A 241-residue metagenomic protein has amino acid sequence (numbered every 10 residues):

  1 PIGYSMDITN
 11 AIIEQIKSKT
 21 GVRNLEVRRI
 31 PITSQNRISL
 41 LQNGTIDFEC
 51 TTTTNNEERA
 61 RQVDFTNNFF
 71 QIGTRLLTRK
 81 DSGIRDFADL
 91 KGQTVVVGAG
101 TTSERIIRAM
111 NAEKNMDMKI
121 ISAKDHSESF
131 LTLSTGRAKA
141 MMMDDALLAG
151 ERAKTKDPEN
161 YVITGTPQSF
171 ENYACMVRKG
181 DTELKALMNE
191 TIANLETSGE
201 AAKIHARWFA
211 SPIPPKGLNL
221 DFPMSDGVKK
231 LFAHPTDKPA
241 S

Functional and structural regions predicted by a protein language model:
P1-C50: Extracytoplasmic small-molecule ligand-binding "clamshell" domains of the periplasmic binding protein/Venus flytrap
P1-I2, F87-E104: Short loop->beta-strand "edge-of-pocket" segments that line small-molecule binding or catalytic clefts across diverse
S5, I30-Q35, G44-N56, K80 (+4 more regions): Beta->alpha turn/N-cap motifs
N10-L25, S103-S122, R152-D157: Ligand-binding cleft/hinge of the Venus flytrap
V22-S39, S82, I120-L131, S169-E171: Short helix-initiation/N-cap motifs at beta->coil->alpha
N36, C50-Q62, I106-E113, L131-S169: A ligand-binding cleft/hinge motif common to bilobed small-molecule-binding domains
N67, T78-V95: Flexible hinge/capping segments at coil-to-helix
F70-K80, D145-A146, R152-I192, S211-A240: Periplasmic-binding protein-like
